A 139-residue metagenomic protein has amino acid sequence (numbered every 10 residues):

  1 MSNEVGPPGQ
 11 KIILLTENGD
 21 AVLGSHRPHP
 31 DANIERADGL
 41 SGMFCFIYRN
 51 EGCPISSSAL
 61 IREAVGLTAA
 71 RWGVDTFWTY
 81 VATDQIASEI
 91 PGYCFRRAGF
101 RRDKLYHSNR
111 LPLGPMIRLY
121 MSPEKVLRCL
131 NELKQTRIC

Functional and structural regions predicted by a protein language model:
M1-Q85, Y93-C139: Non-catalytic substrate-recognition and accessory regions of acyl/acetyltransferase enzymes
